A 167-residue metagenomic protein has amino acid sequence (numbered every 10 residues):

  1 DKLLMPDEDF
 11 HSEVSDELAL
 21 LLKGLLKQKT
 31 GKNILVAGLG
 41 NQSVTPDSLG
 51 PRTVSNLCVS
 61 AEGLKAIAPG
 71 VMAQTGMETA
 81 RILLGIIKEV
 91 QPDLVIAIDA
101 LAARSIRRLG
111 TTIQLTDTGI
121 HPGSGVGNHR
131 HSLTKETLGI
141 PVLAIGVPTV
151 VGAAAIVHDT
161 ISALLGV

Functional and structural regions predicted by a protein language model:
D1-G31: Extended, charged alpha/beta regions that create polyanion-binding interfaces
D9, E13, E17, S48 (+3 more regions): Conserved active-site and cofactor/substrate-binding residues in soluble primary-metabolism enzymes
L22-K27, L83-V90, S132-T134, L138: Short amphipathic alpha-helices and their capping/turn segments at secondary-structure boundaries
T30-I34, A61-L64, V90-D93, L109-G110 (+1 more regions): Short coil/turn connectors at secondary-structure junctions
A37, N41-A66: Glycine-rich phosphate/diphosphate-binding loop of Rossmann-like nucleotide-binding domains
P46-G50, M77-A80, I106-G110, A155-V157: Short acidic, glycine/serine/threonine-rich loops at helix termini
I67-A68, A97-V167: A structural signal for small-residue-enriched, beta-sheet-centric alpha/beta enzyme cores and oligomeric scaffold folds
G70-V95, A100: Catalytic-core regions of hydrolytic enzymes
